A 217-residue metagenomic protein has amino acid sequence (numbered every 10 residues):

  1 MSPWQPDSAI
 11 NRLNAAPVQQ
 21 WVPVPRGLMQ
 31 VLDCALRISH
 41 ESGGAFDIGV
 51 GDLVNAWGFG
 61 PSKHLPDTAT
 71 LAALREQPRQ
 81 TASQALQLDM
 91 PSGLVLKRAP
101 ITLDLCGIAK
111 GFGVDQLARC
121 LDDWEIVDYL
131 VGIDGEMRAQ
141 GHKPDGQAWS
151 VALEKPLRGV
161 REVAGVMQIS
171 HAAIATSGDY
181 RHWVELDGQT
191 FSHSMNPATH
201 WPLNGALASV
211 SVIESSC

Functional and structural regions predicted by a protein language model:
M1-C217: Mature catalytic core of soluble alpha/beta enzymes
